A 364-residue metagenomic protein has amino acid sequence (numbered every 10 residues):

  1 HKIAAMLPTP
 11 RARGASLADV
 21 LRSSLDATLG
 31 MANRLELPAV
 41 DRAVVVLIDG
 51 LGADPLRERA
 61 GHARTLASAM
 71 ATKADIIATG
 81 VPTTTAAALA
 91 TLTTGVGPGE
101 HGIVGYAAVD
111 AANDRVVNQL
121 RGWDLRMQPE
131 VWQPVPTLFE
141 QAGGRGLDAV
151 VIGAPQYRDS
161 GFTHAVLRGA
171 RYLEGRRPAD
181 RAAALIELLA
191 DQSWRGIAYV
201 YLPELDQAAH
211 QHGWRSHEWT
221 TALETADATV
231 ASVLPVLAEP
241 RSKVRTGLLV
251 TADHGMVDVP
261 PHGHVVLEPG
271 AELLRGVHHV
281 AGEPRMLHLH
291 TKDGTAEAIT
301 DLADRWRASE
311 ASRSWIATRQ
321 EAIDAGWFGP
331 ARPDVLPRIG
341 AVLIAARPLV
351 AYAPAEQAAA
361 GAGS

Functional and structural regions predicted by a protein language model:
K2-T28, A63-A74, G80-G196, Y201-H212: His/Asp/Glu-rich, glycine-adjacent segments that coordinate divalent cations and/or stabilize oxyanion chemistry on
S24-V40, G144, E187-A190, P235-K243: A short acidic-Thr-Gly-centered motif at the start of a beta-strand
R42-V44, R195-Y199, R245-G247: Residue-level preference for the first positions of well-ordered beta-strands
A43-L51, R57-R59: A structured, charge-rich N-terminal accessory region that forms the first stable segment of a protein and links
D49-G50, H254-M256: Active-site metal-binding loops of divalent metal-dependent hydrolases
L205-T246: A long, amphipathic alpha-helix that forms part of the scaffold/cap immediately adjacent to metal-dependent active
M256-G282, H288: Acidic/histidine-rich catalytic neighborhood
H278-S364: Active-site neighborhoods of enzymes that stabilize oxyanions during catalysis
